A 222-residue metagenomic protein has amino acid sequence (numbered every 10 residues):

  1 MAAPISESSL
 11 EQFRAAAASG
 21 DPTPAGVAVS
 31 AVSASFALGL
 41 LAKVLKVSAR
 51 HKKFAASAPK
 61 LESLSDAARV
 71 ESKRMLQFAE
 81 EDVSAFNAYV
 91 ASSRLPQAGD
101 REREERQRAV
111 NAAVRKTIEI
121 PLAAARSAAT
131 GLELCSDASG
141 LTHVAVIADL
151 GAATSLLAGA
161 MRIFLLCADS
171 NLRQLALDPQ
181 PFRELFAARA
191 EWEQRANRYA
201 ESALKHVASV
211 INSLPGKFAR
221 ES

Functional and structural regions predicted by a protein language model:
A2-S8, A123, N171-R173: Polytopic transmembrane helical bundles with strong interfacial aromatic enrichment
I5-T23: Short, hydrophobic/aliphatic alpha-helical segments
S9, F13, F36-K43, F78 (+4 more regions): Amphipathic, well-ordered alpha-helical segments in soluble domains
S19-A42, V146-F164: Conserved phosphate/anionic-ligand binding catalytic regions in large, soluble enzymes, centered on
K43-A55: Transmembrane signal-anchor/signal-peptide helices with a preference for the extracytoplasmic
K52-R94, Y199: A structural-propensity feature for long, helix-poor, extended segments
D82-S155, G159, N171: Amphipathic alpha-helical interface segments
A124-S127, G131-L134, A138, A145-S222: Preference for long, well-ordered alpha-helical segments
